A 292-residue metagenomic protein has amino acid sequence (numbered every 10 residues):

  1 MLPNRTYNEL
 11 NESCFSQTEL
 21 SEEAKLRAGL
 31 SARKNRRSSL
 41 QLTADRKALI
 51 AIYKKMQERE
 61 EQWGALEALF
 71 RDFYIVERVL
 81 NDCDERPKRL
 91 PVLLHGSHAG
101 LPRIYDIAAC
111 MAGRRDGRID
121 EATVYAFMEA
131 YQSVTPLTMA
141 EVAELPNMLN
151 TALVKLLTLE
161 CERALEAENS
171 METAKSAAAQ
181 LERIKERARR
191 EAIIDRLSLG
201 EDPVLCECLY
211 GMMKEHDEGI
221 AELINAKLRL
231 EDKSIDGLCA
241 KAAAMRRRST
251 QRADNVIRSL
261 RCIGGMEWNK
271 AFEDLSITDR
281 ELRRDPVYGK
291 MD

Functional and structural regions predicted by a protein language model:
P3-S13, Q17-Q57, Q62-W63, R89 (+1 more regions): Basic, amphipathic N-terminal segments
I50-Y53, Q57, E77-D84, T135 (+1 more regions): A structural signal for well-ordered alpha-helices, especially hydrophobic packing surfaces of coiled-coils
E60-E67, M139-A143: Short, surface-exposed loop/turn segments at secondary-structure junctions
W63-A122: Active-site acidic catalytic loop and adjacent metal/ATP-binding pocket of ATP-dependent phosphoryl transfer enzymes
L93-S97, N147-T151, A174-A177: A glycine-rich phosphate-binding loop feature that marks nucleotide/adenosyl-phosphate handling sites
G100-V142, L149-E166: Active-site activation/catalytic loop segments of kinase-like enzymes and analogous catalytic loops in related
E162-A178: Long, compositionally biased
